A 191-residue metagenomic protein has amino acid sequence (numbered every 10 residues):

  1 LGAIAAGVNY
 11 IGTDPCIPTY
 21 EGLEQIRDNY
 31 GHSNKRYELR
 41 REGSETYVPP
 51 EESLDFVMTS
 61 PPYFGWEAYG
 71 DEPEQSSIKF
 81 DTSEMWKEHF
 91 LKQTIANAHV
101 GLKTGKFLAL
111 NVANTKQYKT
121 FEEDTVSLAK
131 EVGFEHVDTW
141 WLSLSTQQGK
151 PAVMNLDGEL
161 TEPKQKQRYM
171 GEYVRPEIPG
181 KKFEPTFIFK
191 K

Functional and structural regions predicted by a protein language model:
L1-K191: Class I S-adenosyl-L-methionine-dependent methyltransferase catalytic core
